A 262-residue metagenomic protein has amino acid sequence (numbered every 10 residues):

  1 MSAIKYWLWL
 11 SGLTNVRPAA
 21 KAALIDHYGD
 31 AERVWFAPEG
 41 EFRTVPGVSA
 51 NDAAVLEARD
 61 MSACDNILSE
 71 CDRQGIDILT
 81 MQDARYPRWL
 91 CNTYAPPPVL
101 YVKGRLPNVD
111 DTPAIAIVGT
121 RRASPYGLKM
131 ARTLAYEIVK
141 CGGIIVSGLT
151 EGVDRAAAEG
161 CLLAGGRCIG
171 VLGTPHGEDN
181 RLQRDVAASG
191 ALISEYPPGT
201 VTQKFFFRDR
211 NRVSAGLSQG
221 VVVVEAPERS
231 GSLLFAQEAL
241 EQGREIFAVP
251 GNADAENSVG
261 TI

Functional and structural regions predicted by a protein language model:
M1-K140: Short, positively charged patches
S2-A3, M81-I262: Glycine-biased, small-residue-rich flexible motifs in mid-sequence functional cores and linkers
